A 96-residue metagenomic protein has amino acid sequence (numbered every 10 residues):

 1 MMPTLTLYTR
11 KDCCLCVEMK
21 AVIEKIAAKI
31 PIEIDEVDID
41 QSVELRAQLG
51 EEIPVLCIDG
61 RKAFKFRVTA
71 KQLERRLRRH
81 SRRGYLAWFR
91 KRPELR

Functional and structural regions predicted by a protein language model:
M1-K25: Local sequence-structure signature of Cys/Sec-based thiol-disulfide redox active-site neighborhoods
A27-P31: Short helix-capping segments at alpha-helix termini
I32-V43: Thiol-based oxidoreductase modules, predominantly thioredoxin-like and allied folds used for disulfide exchange
R46-Q48: Short glycine-biased active-site loop of nucleotidyltransferases that positions the nucleotide triphosphate and helps
G50-L56: Structural micro-motif
I58-W88: Non-catalytic, surface beta->alpha helical segment in thiol-disulfide oxidoreductase systems
L86-R96: Flexible extramembrane loops and terminal tails that flank transmembrane helices in small membrane-associated subunits
